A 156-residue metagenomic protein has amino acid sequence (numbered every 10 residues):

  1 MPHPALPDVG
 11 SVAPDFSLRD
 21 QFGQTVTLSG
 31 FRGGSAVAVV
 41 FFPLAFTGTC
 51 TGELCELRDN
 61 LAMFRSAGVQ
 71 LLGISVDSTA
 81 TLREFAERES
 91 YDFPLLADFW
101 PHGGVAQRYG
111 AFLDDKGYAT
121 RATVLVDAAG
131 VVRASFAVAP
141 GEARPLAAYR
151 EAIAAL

Functional and structural regions predicted by a protein language model:
M1-L156: Chalcogenol-based redox active-site neighborhoods
